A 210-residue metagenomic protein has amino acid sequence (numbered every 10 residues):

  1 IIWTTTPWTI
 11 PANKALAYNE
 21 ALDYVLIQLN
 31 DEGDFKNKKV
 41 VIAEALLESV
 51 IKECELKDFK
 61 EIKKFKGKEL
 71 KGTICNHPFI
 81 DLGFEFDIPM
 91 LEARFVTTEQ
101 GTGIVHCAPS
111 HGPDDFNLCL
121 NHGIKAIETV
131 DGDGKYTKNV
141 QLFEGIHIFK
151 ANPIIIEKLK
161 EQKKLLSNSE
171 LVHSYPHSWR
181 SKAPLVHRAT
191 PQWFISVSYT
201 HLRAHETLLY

Functional and structural regions predicted by a protein language model:
I1-D133, R203: NTP-handling and nucleic-acid-processing catalytic cores
L120, K160, W179: Anion (oxyanion) recognition and catalysis
Y136-K138: Short acidic beta-strand-loop surface patches of small beta-rich interaction domains
V140-I146: The substrate-binding groove and active-site-proximal loops of carbohydrate-active enzymes, especially glycoside
A151-S169: Phosphate/diphosphate-binding loops
L171-S181: A glycine-rich phosphate-binding loop feature that marks nucleotide/adenosyl-phosphate handling sites
S196-S198: Acidic, proline/serine/threonine- and glycine-rich low-complexity intrinsically disordered segments
T200-T207: Conserved small/polar residues in nucleotide/adenosyl-binding loops
